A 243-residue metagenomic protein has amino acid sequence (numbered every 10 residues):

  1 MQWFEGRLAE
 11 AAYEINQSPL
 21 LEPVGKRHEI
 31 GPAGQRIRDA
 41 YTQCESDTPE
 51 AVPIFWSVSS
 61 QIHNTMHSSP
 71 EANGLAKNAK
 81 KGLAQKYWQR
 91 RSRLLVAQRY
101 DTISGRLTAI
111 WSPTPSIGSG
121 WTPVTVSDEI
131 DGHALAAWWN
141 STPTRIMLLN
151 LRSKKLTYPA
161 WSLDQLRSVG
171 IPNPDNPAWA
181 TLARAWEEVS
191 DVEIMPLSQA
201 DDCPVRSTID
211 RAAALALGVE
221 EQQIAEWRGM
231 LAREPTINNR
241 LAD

Functional and structural regions predicted by a protein language model:
Q2-R184, E188: Polybasic, glycine- and aromatic-enriched phosphate-binding surface used to engage nucleic acids
I30, S141, R145, L215-V219 (+2 more regions): A structural signal for alpha-helix termini and helix-coil/disorder junctions
Q165-W227: Extended amphipathic alpha-helical segments enriched in small hydrophobics
E226, A232, T236-D243: Non-globular, low-complexity intrinsically disordered regions
